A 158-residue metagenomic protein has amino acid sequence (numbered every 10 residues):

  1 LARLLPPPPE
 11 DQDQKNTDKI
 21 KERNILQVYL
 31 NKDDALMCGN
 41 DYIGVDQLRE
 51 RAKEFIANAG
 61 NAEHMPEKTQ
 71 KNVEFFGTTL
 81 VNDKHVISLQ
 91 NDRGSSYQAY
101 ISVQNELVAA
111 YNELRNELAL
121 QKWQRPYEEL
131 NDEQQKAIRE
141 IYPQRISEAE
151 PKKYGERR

Functional and structural regions predicted by a protein language model:
L1-D83, S102, V108, N112-R158: Extracytoplasmic juxtamembrane/flexible linker immediately downstream of a transmembrane helix or signal peptide
V86-S96: Conserved interaction-surface patches within small, structured recognition/assembly domains
Y97-I101: Solvent-exposed, non-transmembrane alpha-helical starts
